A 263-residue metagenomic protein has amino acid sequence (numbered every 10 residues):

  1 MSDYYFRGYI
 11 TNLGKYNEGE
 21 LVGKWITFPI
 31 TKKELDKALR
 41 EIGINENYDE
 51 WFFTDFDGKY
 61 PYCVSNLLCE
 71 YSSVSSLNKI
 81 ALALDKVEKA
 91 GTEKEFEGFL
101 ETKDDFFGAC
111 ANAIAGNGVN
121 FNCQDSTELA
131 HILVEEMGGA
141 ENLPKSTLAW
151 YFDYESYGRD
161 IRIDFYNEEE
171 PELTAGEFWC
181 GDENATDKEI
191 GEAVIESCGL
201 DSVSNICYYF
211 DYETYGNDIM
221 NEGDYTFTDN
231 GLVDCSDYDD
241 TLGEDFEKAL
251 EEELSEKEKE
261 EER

Functional and structural regions predicted by a protein language model:
M1-N47: N-terminal ordered "arm"
Y5-T11, V22-T27, E50-D55, I163-E168 (+3 more regions): Ordered hydrophobic segments in well-structured contexts
K15-E20, K59-C63, D240-E244: Short, surface-exposed beta-strand/loop "edge" segments at domain boundaries and coil↔beta transitions
K33-G108: Structured domain cores in non-transmembrane regions
A38, S76-K86, E95, F99 (+6 more regions): Charge-rich, solvent-exposed alpha-helical interaction surfaces
A109-D164, L173-G231: Amphipathic protein-protein interaction modules
D211, K248, E252-R263: Non-Sec secretion/translocation targeting segments of pathogen effectors
N221-L254: Long, highly charged low-complexity segments enriched in Glu/Asp and Lys/Arg with interspersed Ser/Thr
